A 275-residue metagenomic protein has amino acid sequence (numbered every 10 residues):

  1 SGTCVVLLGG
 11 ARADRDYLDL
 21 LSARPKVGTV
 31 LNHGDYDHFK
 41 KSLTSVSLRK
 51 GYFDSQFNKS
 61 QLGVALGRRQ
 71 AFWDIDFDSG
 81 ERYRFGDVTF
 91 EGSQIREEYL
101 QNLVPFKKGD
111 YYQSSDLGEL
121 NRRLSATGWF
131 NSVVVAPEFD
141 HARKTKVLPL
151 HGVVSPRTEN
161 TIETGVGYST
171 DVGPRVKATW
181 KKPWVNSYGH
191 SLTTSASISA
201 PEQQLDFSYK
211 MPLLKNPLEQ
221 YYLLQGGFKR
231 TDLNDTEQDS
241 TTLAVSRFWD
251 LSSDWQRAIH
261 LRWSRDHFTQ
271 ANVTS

Functional and structural regions predicted by a protein language model:
S1-L150, V154-E159, G173-R175: Interaction-mediating elements
L7, A11-L18, Q113-S275: Gram-negative/organellar outer-membrane beta-barrel architecture
